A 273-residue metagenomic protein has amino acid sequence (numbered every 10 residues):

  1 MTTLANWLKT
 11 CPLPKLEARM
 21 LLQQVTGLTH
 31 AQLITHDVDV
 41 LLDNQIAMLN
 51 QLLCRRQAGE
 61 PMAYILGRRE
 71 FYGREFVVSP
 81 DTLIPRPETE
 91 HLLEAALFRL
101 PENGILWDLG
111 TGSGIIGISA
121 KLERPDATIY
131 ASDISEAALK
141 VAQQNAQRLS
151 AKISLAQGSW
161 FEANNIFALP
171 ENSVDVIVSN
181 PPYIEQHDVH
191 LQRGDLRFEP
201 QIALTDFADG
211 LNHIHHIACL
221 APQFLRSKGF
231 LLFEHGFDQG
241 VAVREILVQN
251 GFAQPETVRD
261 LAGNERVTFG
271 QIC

Functional and structural regions predicted by a protein language model:
M1-R69: N-terminal auxiliary segments of SAM/dcSAM-dependent transferases
L4-L13, A95-L100, A146-L149: Alpha-helix C-terminal capping segments
N6, M20, M48-Q51, H91 (+5 more regions): Alpha-helical elements of Rossmann-like donor-binding domains used by nucleotide-donor carbohydrate transfer enzymes
L28-T29, H36, E60-P61, L66 (+6 more regions): Residue-level signal for pocket-adjacent positions within structured domains
H36, Q51-P125, I129-Q144, N165 (+1 more regions): SAM-dependent Rossmann-like transferase core, predominantly class I methyltransferases with a strong bias toward
Q45, P85-E88, H213: An acidic site on a long C-lobe helix of protein kinase domains
A127-T128, S132-C273: S-adenosylmethionine
